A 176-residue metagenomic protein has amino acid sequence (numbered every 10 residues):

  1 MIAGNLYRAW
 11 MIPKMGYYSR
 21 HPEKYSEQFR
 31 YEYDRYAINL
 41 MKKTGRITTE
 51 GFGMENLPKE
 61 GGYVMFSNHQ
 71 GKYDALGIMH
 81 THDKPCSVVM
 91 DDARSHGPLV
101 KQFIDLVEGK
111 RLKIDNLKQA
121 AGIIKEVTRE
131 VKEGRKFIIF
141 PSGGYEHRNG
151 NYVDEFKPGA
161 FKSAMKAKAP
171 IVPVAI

Functional and structural regions predicted by a protein language model:
M1-Y63, G77: Membrane-anchoring hydrophobic helices of lipid-metabolizing enzymes
T48-I176: Soluble catalytic domains of membrane acyltransferases
